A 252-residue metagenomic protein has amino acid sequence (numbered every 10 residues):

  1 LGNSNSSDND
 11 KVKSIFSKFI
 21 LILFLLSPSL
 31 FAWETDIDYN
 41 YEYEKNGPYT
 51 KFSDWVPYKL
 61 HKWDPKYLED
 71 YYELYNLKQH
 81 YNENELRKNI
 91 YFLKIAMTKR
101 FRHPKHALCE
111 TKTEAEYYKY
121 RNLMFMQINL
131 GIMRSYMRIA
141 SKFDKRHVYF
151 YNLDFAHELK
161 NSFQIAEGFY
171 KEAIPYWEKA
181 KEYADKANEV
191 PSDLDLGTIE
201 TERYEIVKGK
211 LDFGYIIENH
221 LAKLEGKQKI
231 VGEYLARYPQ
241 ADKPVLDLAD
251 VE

Functional and structural regions predicted by a protein language model:
L1, D8-E34: Classical Sec-dependent N-terminal signal peptides that target proteins to the secretory pathway
N3-S6, L108: The N-terminal extracellular segments of secreted preproproteins, especially immediately downstream of signal
I20-L25, N89, K112, M133 (+3 more regions): Generic alpha-helix initiation/capping and coil-helix boundary signal
W33-T113, Y234-E252: N-terminal alpha-helical interaction modules that lie
N46-H80, N84, K119-F150, T198-H220: Amphipathic alpha-helical repeat scaffolds of TPR domains
K51, W55, D70-E73, N89-F92 (+11 more regions): Charge-rich, solvent-exposed alpha-helical interaction surfaces
K99-M124, R138-G168, E172, K179-K181 (+5 more regions): Long, low-complexity or tandemly repetitive, helically biased scaffold regions used for multimeric assembly/adhesion
E172-E252: C-terminal amphipathic alpha-helix
